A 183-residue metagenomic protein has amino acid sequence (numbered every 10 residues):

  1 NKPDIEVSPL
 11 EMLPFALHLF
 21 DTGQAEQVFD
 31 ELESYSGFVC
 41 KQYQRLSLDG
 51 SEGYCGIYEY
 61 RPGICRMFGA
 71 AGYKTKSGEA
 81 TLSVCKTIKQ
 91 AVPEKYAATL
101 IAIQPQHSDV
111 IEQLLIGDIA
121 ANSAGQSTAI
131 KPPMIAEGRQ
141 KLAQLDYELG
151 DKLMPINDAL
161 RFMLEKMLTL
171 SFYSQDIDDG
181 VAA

Functional and structural regions predicted by a protein language model:
K2-A183: Short loop/turn segments that flank or connect secondary-structure elements
